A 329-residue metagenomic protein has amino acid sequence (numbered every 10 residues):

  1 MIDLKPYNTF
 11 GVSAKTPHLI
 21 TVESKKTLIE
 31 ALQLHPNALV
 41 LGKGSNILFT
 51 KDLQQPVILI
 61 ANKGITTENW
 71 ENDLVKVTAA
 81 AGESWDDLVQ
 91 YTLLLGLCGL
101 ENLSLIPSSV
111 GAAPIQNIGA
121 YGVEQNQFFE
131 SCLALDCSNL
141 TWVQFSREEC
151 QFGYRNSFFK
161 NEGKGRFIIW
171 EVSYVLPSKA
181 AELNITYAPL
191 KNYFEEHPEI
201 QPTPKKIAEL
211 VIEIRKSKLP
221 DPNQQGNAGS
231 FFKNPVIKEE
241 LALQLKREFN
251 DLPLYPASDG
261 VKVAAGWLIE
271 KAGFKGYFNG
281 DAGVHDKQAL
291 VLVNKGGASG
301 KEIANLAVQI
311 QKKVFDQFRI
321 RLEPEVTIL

Functional and structural regions predicted by a protein language model:
M1-N139: Anion-binding (especially nucleotide phosphate/pyrophosphate-binding) glycine-rich loop and adjoining beta-alpha core
K5-V12, I47, V143-V293, G297-K301 (+1 more regions): Phosphate/pyrophosphate- and phosphate-bearing ligand-binding catalytic cores of soluble enzymes
A31-H35, T186-L190, L306-I310: Short amphipathic alpha-helices in soluble, non-transmembrane regions that often serve as interface/regulatory elements
V89, G266, K312: Short glycine-/small-residue-rich flexible loop motifs, especially phosphate/cofactor-binding loops
T92, V314, F318: Hydrophobic pocket-lining residues that define ligand/cofactor binding sites across diverse proteins
L97, G300-I303: Beta-rich strand-turn-strand
